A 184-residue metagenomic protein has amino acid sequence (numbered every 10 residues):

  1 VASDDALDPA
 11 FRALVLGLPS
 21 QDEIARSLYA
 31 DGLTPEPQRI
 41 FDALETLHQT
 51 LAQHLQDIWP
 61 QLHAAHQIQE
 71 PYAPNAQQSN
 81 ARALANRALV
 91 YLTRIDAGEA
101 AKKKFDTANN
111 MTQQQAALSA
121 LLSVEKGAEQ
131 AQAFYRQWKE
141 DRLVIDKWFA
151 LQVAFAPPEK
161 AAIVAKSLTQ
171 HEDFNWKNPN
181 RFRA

Functional and structural regions predicted by a protein language model:
V1-A184: Long, ordered, helix-rich scaffold segments
